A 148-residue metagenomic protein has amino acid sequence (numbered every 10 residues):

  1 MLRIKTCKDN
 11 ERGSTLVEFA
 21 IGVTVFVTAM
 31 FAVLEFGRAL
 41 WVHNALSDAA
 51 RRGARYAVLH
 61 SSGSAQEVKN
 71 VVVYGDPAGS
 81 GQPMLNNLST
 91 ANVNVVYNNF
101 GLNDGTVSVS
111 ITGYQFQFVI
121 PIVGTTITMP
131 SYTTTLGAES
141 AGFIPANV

Functional and structural regions predicted by a protein language model:
M1-V73: Alpha-helical assembly-interface signal, strongest on the long, hydrophobic N-terminal helix that forms
L2-R3, R51-V148: Short, conserved structural patches
